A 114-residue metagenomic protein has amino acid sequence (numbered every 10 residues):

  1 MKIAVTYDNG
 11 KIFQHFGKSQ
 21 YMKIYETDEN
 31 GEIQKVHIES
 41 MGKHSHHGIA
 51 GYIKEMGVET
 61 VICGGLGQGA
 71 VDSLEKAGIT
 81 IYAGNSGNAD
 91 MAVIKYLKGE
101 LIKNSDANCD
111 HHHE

Functional and structural regions predicted by a protein language model:
K2-M41: N-terminal first-folded block
Y7, G64-G65, N85-S86: Short secondary-structure boundary segments
K11, G48-I49, M91-A92: Short acidic active-site motifs
H15, H44-H46, H111-H113: Histidine-centered active-site/metal-ligand motif
Q34-M56: Compact, glycine-rich, soluble single-domain proteins
Q68-H112: C-terminal structural segments of small proteins and small subunits
